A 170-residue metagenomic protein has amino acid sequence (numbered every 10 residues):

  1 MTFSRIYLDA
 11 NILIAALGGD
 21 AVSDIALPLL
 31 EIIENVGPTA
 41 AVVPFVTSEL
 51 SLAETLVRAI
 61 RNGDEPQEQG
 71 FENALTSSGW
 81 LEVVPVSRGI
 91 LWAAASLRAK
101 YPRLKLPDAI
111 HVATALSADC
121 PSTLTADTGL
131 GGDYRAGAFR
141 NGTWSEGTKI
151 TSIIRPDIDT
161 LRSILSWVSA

Functional and structural regions predicted by a protein language model:
M1-R5, S117-A170: Acidic, PIN/NYN-like endoribonuclease modules and their adjacent C-terminal/linker elements
M1-T47, N62-Q69, G137-A138, I158-A170: Short, well-structured N-terminal submotif of metal-dependent ribonuclease cores
I12, E54-T55, A93: A general alpha-helix detector
L13, L52, L130-G131: A generic structural signal for short hydrophobic patches within well-formed alpha-helices
P44, W80-E82, K149-S152: Conserved beta-strand segments of alpha/beta enzyme cores
S48-L50, V86, P156: Conserved beta-strand termini and adjacent loop/short-helix elements that scaffold enzyme active sites in alpha/beta
S51-L56, I60-T76: Glycine/small-residue-rich phosphate/adenosyl-binding loop
E82-D133, V168-A170: Active-site neighborhoods of divalent-metal-dependent phosphate/nucleic-acid chemistry enzymes
